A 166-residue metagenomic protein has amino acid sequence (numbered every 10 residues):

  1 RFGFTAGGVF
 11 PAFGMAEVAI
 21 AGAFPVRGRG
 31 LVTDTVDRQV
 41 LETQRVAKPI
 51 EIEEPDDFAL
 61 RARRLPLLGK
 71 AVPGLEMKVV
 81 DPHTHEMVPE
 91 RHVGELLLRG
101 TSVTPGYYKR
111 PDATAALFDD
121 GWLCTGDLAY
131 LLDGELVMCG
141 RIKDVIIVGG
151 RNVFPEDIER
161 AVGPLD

Functional and structural regions predicted by a protein language model:
R1-A62, E76, T84-H85: Gly/Ser/Thr-rich phosphate-binding loop
A16, T125, V148: Ser/Thr-glycine-rich phosphate-binding loops at phosphate-binding pockets of nucleotides, nucleotide cofactors
E42-L65, S102-G126, I142-K143, E159: Conserved ANL (AMP-binding/adenylate-forming) active-site segment centered on the GW(Y/F)…HTG consensus within
G69-V72: Accessory interdomain/linker segments of ATP-dependent helicases and helicase-like nucleic-acid enzymes that mediate
L75, G94: Change "...and in nucleic-acid phosphodiester-cleaving endonucleases..." to "...and in nucleic-acid processing enzymes
G100, P105-G106, A116, L128-D166: AMP-binding/adenylate-forming catalytic core of the ANL superfamily
